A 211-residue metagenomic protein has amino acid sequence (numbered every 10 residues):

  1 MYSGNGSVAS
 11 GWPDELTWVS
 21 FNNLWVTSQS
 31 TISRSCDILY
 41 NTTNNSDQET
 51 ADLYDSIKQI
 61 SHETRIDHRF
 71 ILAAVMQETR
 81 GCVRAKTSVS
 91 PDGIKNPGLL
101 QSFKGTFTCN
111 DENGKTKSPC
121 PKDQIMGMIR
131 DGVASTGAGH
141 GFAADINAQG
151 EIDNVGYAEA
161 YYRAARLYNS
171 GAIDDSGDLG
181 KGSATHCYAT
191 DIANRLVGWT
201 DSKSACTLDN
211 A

Functional and structural regions predicted by a protein language model:
M1-I32, N45-Q48, T106-A211: Non-catalytic cell-wall polysaccharide-engagement segments
D37-N45: Active-site flanking loop/helix segments enriched in acidic
T43, T50-L53: Glycine-rich short-loop/terminal segments
L53, F70, Q124-M128: Amphipathic alpha-helical interface surfaces
K58-Q59, E63-V83, S102, G132 (+2 more regions): Short, functionally critical alpha-helical segments immediately adjacent to catalytic or ligand/cofactor-binding
T79-S88, G171-L179: Secretory-pathway/luminal and periplasmic proteins that interact with or process carbohydrate-rich
K86-D111: Short, surface-exposed glycine/acidic/tryptophan-bearing loops
